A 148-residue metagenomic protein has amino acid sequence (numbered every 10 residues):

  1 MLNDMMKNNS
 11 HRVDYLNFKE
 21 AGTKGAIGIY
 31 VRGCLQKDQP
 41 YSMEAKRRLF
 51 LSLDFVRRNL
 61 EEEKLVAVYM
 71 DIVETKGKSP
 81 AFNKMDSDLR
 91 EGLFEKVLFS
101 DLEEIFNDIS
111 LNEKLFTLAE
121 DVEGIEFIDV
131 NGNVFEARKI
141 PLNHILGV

Functional and structural regions predicted by a protein language model:
M1-V148: Short, structured surface patches at the beginning of a domain
